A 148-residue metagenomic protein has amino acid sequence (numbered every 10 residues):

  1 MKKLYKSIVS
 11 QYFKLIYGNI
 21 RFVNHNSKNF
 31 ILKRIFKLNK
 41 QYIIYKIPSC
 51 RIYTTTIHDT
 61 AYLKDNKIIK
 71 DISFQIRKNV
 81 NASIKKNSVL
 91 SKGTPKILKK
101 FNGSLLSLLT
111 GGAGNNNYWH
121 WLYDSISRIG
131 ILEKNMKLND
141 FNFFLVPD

Functional and structural regions predicted by a protein language model:
M1-S127, E133, D140-F143: Phosphate-centric recognition/catalysis
L145-D148: Catalytic donor nucleotide-activated moiety binding site of glycosyltransferases and closely related
